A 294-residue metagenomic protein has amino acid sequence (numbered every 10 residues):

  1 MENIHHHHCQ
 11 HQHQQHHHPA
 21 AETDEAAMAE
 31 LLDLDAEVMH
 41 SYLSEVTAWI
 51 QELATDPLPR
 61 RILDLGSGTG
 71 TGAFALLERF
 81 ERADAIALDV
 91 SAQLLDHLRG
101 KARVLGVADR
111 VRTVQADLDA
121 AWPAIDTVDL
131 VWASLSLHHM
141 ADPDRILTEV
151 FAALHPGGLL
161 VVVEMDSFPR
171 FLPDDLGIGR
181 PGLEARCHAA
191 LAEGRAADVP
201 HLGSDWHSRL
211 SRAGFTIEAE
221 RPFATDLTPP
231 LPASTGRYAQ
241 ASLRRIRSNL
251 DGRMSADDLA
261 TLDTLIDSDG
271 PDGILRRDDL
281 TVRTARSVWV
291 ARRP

Functional and structural regions predicted by a protein language model:
N3-H5, P143, S204, R209 (+1 more regions): Conserved Class I S-adenosyl-L-methionine
E22-S44: Class I SAM-dependent methyltransferase Rossmann-like catalytic core, especially the SAM/SAH-binding loop
M39, V161-A233: Conserved catalytic/acceptor-binding region of the Class I
H40-R60, A75: Conserved alpha-helix/loop element of class I SAM-dependent methyltransferases that forms part of the SAM/SAH-binding
T69-A121: Class I SAM-dependent methyltransferase SAM/SAH-binding core
W122-L130: A short acidic, Gly/Pro-enriched loop at the edge of an enzyme's catalytic core that lines a small-molecule cofactor
D129-D144: A short SAM/SAH-binding and catalytic strip from SAM-dependent methyltransferases
R145-P156: A short glycine-rich, Lys/Arg-flanked "PGG" loop and its adjoining helix->strand segment in the class I
